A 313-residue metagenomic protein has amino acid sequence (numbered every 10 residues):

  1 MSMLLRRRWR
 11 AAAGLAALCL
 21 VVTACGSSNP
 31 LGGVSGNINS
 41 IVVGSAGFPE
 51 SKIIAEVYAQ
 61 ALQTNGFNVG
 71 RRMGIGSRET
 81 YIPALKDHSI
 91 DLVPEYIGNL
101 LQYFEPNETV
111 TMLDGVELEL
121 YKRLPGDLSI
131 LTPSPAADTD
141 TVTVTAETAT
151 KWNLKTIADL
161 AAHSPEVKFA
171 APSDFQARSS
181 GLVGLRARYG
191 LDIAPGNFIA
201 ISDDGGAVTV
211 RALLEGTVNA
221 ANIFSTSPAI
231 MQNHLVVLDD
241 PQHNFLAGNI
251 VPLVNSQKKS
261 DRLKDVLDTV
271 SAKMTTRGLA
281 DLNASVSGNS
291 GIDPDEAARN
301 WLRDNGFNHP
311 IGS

Functional and structural regions predicted by a protein language model:
C19-A24: C-terminal motif of bacterial Sec signal peptides marking the signal peptidase cleavage site
G26-N29: Bacterial signal peptide processing site
G33-E56, M73-R78, D174-A177, S287: Extracytoplasmic "Venus flytrap"
P49-N68, I90, V183-Y189: Short, polar/charged alpha-helical segment
F104-L131, D192, T217, A229-Q242: Ligand-binding "clamshell"
L113-A171, A272-T276: A conserved helix-loop-strand patch within extracytoplasmic ligand-binding domains of the periplasmic binding
T139-T150, G248-D261: A bilobed periplasmic-binding-protein/Venus flytrap-type ligand-binding module shared by bacterial periplasmic
E166-D240: Ligand-binding pocket segment of bilobal, Venus flytrap-like solute-binding proteins
